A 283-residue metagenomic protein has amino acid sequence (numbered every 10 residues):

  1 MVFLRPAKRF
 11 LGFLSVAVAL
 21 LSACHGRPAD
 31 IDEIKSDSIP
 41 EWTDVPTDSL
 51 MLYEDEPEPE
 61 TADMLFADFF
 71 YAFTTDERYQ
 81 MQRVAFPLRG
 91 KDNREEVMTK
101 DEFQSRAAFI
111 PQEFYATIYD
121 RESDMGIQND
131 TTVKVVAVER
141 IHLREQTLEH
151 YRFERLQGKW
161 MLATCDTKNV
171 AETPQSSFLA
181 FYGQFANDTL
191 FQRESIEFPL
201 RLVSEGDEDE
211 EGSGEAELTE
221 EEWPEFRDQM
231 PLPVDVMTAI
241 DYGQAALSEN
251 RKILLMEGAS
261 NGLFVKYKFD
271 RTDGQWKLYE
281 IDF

Functional and structural regions predicted by a protein language model:
M1-S22: Sec-dependent bacterial lipoprotein signal peptides
C24-P28: Bacterial signal peptide processing site
D32-E60: Post-signal peptide N-terminal segment of mature Sec-exported envelope proteins
S38, D48-S49, M64, T131 (+1 more regions): Coil residues (strongly favoring Ser/Thr
E60-R78, Q175-F191: Short, aromatic-enriched amphipathic alpha-helices that serve as compact interaction elements
R89-T147, E210-L263: Surface-exposed, charged secondary-structure patches
L143-E172, G262-F283: Short beta-strand edge/turn micro-motifs at domain boundaries
Q157-G214: Surface-exposed beta-loop interaction hotspot
